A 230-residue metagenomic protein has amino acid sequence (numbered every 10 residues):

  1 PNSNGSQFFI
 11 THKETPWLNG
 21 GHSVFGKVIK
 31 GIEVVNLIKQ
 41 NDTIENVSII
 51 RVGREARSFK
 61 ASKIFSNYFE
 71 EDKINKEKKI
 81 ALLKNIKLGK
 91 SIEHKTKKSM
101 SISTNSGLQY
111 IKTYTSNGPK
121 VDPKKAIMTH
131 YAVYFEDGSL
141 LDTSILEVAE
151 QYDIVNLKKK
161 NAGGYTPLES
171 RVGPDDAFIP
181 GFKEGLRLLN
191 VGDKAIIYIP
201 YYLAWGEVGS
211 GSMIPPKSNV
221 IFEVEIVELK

Functional and structural regions predicted by a protein language model:
P1-K230: Cross-family detector of peptidyl-prolyl cis-trans isomerase
